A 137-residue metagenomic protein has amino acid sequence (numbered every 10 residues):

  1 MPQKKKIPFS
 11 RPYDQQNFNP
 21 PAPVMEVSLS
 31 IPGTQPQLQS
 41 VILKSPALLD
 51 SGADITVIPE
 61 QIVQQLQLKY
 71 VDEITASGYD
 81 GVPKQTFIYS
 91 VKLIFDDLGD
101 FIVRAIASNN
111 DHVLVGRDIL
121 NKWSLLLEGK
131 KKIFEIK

Functional and structural regions predicted by a protein language model:
M1-K137: Pepsin/retropepsin-fold aspartyl endopeptidases
